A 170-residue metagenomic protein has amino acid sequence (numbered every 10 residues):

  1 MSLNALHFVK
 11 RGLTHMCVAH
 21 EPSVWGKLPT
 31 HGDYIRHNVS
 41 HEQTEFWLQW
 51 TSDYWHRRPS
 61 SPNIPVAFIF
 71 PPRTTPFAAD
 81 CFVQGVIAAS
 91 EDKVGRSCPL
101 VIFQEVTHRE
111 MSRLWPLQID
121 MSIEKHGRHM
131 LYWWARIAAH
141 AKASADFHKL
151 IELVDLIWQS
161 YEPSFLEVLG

Functional and structural regions predicted by a protein language model:
S2-Y34, N38, F77-G170: Long protein-protein interaction modules used by eukaryotic assembly/scaffold proteins
T14-I69: N-terminal ordered "arm"
R58-S90: Short, structured protein-protein interaction patches enriched in aromatics and acidic/basic residues, typified by
